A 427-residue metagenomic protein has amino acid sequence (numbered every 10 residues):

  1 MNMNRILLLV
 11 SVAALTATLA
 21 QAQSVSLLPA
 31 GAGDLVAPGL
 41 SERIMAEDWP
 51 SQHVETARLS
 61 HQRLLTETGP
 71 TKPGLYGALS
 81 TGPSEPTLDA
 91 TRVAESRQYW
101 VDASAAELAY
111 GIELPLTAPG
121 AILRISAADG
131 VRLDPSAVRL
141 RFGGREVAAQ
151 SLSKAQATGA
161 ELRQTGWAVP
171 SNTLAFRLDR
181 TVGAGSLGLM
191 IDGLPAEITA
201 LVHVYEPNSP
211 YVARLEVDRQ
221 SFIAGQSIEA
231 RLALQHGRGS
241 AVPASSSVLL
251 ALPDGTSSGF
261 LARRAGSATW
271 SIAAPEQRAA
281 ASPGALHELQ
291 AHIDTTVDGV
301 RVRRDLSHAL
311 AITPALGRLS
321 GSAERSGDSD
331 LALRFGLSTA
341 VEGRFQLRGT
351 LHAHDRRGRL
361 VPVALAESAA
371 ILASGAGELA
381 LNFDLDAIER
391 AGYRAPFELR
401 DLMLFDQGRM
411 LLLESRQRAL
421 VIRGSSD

Functional and structural regions predicted by a protein language model:
S24-I112, Q156-T158: Preference for solvent-exposed, low-hydrophobicity sequence contexts
A105-P115, A155-S186, L194-E206, A279-G284 (+1 more regions): Beta-sandwich interaction modules
E107-A160, Q235-F260, F345-P362, D401-L404: Extended low-complexity, serine/threonine- and proline-enriched intrinsically disordered segments
G166-A168, A262-W270, S368-L379: Short proline/glycine- and polar residue-rich coil/turn motifs
T173-L178, T269-R278, S374-A387: Exposed aromatic-hydrophobic patches
D192-P195, L289-R301, P396-M410: Enriched for extracellular/lumenal, surface-exposed ectodomains of secreted and cell-surface proteins
T199-F222, V297-S326, Q407-D427: Short beta-strand elements
Q226-R238, L333-G336: Beta-strand-rich structural segments
